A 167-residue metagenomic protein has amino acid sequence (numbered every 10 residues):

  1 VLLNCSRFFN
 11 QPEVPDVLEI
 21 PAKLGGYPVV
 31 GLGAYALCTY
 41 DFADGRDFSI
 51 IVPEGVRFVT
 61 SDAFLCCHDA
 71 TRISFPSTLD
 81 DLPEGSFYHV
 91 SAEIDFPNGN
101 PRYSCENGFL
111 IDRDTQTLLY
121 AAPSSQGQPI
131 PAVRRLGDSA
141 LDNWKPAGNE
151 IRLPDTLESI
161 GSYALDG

Functional and structural regions predicted by a protein language model:
V1-N10, G108-F109: Short beta-strand/loop segment at the start of cytosolic alpha/beta domains
N4, L37, L65-C66: The N-terminal extracellular segments of secreted preproproteins, especially immediately downstream of signal
S6-N10, C38, Q116-T117: Active-site/binding-pocket entry motifs
E13-V30, F42-F58, C66-D81, V90-G108 (+3 more regions): Structural signature of tandem-repeat unit edges
L24, A36-L37: Hydrophobic pocket-lining residues within nucleotide cofactor-binding pockets
L32-A34: Extracellular beta-strand-rich solenoid/capping regions of secreted or surface-exposed proteins that bind or remodel
